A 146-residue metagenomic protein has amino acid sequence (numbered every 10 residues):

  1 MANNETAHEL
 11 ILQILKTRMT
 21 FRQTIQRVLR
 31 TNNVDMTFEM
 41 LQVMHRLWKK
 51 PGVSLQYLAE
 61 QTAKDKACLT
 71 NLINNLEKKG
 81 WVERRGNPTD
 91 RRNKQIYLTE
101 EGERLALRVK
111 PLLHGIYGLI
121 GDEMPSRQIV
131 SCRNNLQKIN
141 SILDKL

Functional and structural regions predicted by a protein language model:
M1-N32: N-terminal leader segment of winged-helix/HTH proteins
M1-T6, S126-L146: C-terminal regulatory/oligomerization modules of transcriptional regulators
T6, L10, M36-M40, E101 (+1 more regions): N-terminal positioning helix adjacent to the helix-turn-helix/winged-helix DNA-binding module
V43-M44: Short alpha-helical "packing" element that flanks the helix-turn-helix/winged-helix DNA-binding module
K50-S54: Short capping segments at the starts of secondary-structure elements
L55-Q56, A67, N74, K94: Residues within helix-turn-helix
A59: The alpha-helix within a helix-turn-helix
N74-N134: Charged, amphipathic alpha-helical coiled-coil/dimerization segments
